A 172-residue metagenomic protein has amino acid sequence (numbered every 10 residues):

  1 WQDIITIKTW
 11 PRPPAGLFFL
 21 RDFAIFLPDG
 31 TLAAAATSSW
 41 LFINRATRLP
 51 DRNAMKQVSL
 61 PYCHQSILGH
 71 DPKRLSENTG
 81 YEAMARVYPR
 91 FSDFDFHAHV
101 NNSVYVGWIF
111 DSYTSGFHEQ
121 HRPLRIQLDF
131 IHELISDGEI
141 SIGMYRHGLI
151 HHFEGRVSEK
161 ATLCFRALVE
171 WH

Functional and structural regions predicted by a protein language model:
W1-R74, L134-S136, Y145-H172: HotDog/MaoC-like acyl-thioester-processing domains
F23, F91-F94, Y105, F130 (+1 more regions): Aromatic side chains
A33-T37, N44-L124, H172: Hot-dog-fold acyl-thioester-processing enzymes
G116, Q120-H147, H152: A conserved acidic, glycine/proline-rich C-terminal tail/linker
